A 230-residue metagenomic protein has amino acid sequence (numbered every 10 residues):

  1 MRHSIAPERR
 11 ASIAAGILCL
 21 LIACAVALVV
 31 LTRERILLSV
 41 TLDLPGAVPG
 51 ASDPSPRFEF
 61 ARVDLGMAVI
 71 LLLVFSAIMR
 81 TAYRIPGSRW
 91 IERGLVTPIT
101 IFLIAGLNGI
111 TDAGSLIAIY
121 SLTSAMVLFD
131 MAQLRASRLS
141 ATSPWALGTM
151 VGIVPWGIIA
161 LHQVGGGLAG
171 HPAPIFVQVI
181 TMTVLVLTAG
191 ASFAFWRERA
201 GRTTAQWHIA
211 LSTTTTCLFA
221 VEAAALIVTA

Functional and structural regions predicted by a protein language model:
R2-S88, E92, T97-A230: Polytopic alpha-helical membrane-helix bundles and their juxtamembrane interface segments in multi-pass membrane
